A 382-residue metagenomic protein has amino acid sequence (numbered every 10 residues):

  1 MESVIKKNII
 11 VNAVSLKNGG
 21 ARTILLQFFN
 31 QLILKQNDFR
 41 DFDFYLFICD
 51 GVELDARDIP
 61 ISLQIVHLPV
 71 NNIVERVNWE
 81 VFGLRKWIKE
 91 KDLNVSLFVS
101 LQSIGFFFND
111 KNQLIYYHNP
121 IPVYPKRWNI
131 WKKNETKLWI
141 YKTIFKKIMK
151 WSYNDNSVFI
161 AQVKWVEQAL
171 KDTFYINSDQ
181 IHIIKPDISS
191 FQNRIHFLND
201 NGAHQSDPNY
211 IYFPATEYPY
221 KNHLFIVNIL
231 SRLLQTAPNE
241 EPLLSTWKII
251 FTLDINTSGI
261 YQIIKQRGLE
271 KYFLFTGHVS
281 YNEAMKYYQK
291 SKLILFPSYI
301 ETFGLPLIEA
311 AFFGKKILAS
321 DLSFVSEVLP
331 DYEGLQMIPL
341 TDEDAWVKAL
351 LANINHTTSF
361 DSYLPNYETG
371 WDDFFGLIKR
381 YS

Functional and structural regions predicted by a protein language model:
I10, A203-K221, V227-L230: Conserved donor-binding/catalytic core segment of Leloir-type glycosyltransferases
G19-N30, Y218-Q235: A conserved mid-protein helix/loop that constitutes part of the nucleotide-sugar donor-binding site
L46-G51, P214, P242-Y261, G277: Glycosyltransferase donor-sugar binding loop
L138-F159: Membrane-proximal helix-turn-helix segments that form the acceptor-binding/catalytic region of lipid-linked
G259-N282: Nucleotide-activated donor-binding/catalytic signature segment of Leloir-type glycosyltransferases, i.e., the conserved
Y299: Aromatic "clamp/platform" in nucleotide-sugar-dependent glycosyltransferases that forms part of the donor/acceptor
K316-A319: Short hydrophobic beta-strand element within catalytic cores of glycosyltransferases and related nucleotide-activated
L335-D344, A352-I354: Conserved acidic donor-binding segment of nucleotide-sugar-dependent glycosyltransferases
